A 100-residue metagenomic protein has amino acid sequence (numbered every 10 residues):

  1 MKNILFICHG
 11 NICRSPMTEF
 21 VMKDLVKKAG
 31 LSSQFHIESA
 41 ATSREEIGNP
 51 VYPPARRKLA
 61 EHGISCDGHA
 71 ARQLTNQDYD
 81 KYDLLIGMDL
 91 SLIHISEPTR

Functional and structural regions predicted by a protein language model:
M1-K81: Conserved active-site segments centered on acidic
P16, D89-S91: Short secondary-structure boundary segments
S91-R100: Residue-level detector of conserved catalytic or cofactor/ligand-binding positions in enzyme active sites
